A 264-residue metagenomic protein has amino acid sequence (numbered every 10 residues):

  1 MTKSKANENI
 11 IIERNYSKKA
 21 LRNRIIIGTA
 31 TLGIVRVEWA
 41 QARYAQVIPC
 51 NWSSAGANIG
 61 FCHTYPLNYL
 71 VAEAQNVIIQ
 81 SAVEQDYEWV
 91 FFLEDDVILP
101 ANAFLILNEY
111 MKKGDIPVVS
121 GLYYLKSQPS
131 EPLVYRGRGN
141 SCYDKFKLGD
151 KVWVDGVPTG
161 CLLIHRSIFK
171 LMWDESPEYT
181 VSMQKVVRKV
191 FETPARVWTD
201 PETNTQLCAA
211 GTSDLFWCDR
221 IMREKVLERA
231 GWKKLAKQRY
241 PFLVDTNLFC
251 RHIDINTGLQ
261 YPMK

Functional and structural regions predicted by a protein language model:
M1-Y65: N-proximal low-complexity "stem/linker" segments adjacent to membrane-targeting elements
T2-N15, A20-L21, E178-K264: C-terminal catalytic/acceptor-binding lobe
G60, E88-V90, P117: Conserved acidic residues
L67-A74, G211: A short, glycine-/small-residue-rich helix N-cap motif at loop->alpha-helix starts within glycosyltransferase
V77-W89: Active-site nucleotide-sugar/metal-binding loop of Leloir-type enzymes
I79, P100-T193: Conserved catalytic core of nucleotide-sugar-dependent glycosyltransferases
Y87, G114-I116, Y240: Short, high-confidence coil segments that cap the C-terminus of an alpha-helix and link into the following beta-strand
Y87-I98: Short beta-strand-to-loop acidic/aromatic patch adjacent to the donor-nucleotide binding site
